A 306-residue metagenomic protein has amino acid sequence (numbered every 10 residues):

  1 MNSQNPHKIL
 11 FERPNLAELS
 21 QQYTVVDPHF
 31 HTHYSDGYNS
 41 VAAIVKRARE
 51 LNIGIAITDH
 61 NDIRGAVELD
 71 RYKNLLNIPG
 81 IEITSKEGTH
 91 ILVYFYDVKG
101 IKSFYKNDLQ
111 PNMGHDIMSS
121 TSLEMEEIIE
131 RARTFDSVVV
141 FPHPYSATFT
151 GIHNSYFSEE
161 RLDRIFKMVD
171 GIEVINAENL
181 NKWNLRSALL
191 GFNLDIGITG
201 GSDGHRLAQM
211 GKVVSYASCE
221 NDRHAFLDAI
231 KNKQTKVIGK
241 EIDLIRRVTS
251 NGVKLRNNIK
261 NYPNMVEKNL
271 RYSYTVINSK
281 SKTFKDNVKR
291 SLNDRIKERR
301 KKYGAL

Functional and structural regions predicted by a protein language model:
M1-V26, T32-Y34, Y38-K46, L51 (+4 more regions): Charged catalytic cores and adjacent phosphate/nucleic-acid-binding surfaces used for phosphate/nucleic-acid chemistry
H29-H31, H60-N61, H143, H205: Histidine-centered divalent metal-coordination motifs
L51-N61: Active-site beta-strand/loop signature of hydrolases that rely on acidic residues for catalysis
I55, V139, I198: Hydrophobic anchor at the start of a short beta-strand that flanks the dinucleotide cofactor-binding loop
H60, G80-I81: Active-site-proximal beta-strand/loop segments in catalytic clefts of secreted hydrolases
L92, Y96-V138: Binuclear metal-dependent hydrolase catalytic cores centered on His/Asp/Glu-rich metal-binding motifs
S137-G151: Aromatic-lined carbohydrate-recognition surfaces of secreted/lumenal glycan-active proteins
